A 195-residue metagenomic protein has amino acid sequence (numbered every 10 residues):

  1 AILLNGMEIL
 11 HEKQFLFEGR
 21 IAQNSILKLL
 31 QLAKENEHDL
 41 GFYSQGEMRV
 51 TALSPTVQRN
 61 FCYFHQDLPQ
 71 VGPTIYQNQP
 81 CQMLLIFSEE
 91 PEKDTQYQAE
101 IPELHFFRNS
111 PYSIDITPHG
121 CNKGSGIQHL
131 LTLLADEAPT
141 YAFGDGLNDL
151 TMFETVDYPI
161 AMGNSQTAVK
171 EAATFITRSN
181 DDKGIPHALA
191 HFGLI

Functional and structural regions predicted by a protein language model:
A1-T56: Active-site phosphate-binding/coordination module
N5, A99-P102, T155-V156, E171-A173: Short, structured coil segments at secondary-structure junctions
N5, L84, I127, F153 (+2 more regions): Residue-level signal for inorganic ion chemistry
E18-I21, T56-F61, S125, S179-N180 (+1 more regions): Short, hinge-like loop/turn segments at secondary-structure boundaries
L32, N36-D39, Y43-M152, N164: Conserved acidic, metal-coordinating active-site core of Asp-based, Mg2+-dependent phosphoryl-transfer enzymes
I160-I195: Asp-based, Mg2+/Mn2+-dependent phosphohydrolase catalytic module
